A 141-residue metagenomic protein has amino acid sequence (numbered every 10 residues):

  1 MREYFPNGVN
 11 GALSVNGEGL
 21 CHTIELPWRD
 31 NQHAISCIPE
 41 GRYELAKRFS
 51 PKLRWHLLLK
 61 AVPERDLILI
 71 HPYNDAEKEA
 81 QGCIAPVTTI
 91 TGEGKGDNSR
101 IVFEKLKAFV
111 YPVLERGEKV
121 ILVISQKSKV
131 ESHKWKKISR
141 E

Functional and structural regions predicted by a protein language model:
M1-I121, Q126: Cell wall/extracellular polymer interaction/catalysis modules
Q126-E141: Short, basic, low-complexity termini and linkers enriched in Ser/Thr/Gly/Pro that act as targeting/leader peptides
